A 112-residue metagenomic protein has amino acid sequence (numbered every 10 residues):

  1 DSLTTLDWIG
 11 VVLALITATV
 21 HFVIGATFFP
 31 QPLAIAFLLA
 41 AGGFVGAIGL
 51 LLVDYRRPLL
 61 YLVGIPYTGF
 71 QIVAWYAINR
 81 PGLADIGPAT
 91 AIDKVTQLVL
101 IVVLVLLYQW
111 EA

Functional and structural regions predicted by a protein language model:
D1-A112: Membrane-interface extramembranous regions
